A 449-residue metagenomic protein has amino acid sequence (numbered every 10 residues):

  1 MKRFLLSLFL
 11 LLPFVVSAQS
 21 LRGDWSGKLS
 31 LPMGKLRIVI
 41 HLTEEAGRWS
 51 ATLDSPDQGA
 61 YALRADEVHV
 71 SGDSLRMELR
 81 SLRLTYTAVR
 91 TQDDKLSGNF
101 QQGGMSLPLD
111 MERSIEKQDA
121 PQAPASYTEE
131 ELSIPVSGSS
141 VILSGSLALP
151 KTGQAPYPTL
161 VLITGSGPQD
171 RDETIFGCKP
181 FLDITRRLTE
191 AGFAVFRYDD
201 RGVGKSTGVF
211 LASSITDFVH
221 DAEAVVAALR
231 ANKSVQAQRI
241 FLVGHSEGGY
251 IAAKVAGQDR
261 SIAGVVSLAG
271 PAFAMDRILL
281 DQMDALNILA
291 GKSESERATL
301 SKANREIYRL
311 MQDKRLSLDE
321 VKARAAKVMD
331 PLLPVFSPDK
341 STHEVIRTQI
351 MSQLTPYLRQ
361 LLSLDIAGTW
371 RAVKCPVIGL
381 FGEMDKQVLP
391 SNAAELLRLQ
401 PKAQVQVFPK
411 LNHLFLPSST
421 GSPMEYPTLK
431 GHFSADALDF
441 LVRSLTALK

Functional and structural regions predicted by a protein language model:
Q19-R90, S97-G103: Central antiparallel beta-sheet cores of small beta-barrel/beta-sandwich binding domains
I115-A155: N-terminal cap/lid segment of alpha/beta-hydrolase-fold proteins
A155-G167: Short beta-strand element of the alpha/beta-hydrolase
T174-V195: Short amphipathic alpha-helix adjacent to the substrate-entry channel of hydrolases
A212-K233: Alpha/beta-hydrolase active-site loop
L268-G368: Accessory cap/linker subdomain of secreted extracellular hydrolases
V373, G379-F381: Short beta-strand/loop motif that positions the catalytic acidic residue of the alpha/beta-hydrolase fold
L411-F415, S419-K449: Catalytic active-site module of serine/aspartate enzymes centered on a nucleophile-bearing elbow/loop
